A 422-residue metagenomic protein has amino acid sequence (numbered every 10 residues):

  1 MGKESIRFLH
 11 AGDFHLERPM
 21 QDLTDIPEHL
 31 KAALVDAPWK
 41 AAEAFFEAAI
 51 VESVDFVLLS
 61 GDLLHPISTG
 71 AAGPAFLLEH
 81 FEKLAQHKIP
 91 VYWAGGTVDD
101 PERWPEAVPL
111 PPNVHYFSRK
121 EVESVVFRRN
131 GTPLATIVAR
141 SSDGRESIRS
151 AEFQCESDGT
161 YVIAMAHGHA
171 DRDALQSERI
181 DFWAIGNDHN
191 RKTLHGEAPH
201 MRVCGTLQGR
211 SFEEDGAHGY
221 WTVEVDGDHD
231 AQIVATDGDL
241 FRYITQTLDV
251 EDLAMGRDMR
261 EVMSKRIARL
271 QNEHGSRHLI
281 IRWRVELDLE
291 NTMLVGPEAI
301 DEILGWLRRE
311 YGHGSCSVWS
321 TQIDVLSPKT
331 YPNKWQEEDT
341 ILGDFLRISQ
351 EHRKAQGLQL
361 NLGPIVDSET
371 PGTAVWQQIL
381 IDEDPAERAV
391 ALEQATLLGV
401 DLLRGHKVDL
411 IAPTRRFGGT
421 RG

Functional and structural regions predicted by a protein language model:
M1-L30, H218, E224-D249: Domain-start "cap" segments at the beginnings of catalytic or binding domains
M1-P74: N-terminal active-site segment of His-dependent metallophosphoesterases
Q21, P27-E28, F56, P66-E224: His/Asp/Glu-rich metal-coordinating catalytic cores of metallo-dependent phosphodiesterases/hydrolases acting on
A44-E52, H80-K83, K265-L270: A generic secondary-structure signal
S53, P133-L134, R179, R277-L279 (+1 more regions): Short loop/turn motifs at secondary-structure junctions
P199-T206, R210-V225, D230-I233, G275-R277 (+1 more regions): Divalent-metal (often Zn2+) His-rich catalytic cores of metallo-beta-lactamase-fold enzymes
V234-G422: Accessory, non-catalytic peripheral segments of nucleic-acid enzymes
